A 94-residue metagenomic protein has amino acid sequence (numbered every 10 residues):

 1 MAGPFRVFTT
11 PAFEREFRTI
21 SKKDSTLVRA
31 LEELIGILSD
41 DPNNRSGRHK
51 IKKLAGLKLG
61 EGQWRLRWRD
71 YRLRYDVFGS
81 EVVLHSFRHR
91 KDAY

Functional and structural regions predicted by a protein language model:
M1-D70, V77-V82, R90-Y94: Basic, Lys/Arg-enriched alpha-helical interface segments
